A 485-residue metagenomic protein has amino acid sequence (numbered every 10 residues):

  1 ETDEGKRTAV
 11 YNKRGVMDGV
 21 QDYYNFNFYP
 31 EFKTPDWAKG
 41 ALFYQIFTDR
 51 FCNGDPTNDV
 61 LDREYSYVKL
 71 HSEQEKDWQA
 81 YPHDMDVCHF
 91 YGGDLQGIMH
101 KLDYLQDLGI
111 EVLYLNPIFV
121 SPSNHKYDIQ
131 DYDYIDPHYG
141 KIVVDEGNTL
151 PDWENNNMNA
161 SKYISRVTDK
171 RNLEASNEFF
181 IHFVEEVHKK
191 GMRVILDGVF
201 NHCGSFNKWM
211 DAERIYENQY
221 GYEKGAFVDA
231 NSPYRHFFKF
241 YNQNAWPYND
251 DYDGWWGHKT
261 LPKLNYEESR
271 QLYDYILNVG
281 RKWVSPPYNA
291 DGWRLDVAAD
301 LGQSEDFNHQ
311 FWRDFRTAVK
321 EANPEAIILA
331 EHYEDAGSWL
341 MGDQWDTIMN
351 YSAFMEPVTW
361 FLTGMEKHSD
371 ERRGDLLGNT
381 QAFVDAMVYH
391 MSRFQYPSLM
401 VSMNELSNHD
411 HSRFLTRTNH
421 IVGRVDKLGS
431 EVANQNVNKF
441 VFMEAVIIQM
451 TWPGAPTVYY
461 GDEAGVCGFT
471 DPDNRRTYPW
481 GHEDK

Functional and structural regions predicted by a protein language model:
E1-Q45, N53-L70: The feature marks proteins involved in alpha-glucan
E31-D36, M99-E111, V184, Y389-Y396 (+1 more regions): Short amphipathic alpha-helices and their capping/turn segments at secondary-structure boundaries
P35-G40, Q106-L108, V187-K189, G221 (+7 more regions): Extracellular/periplasmic catalytic domains that process cell-envelope and extracellular macromolecules
L42-Y44, L113-L115, V194-L196, W293 (+4 more regions): Hydrophobic faces of well-ordered beta-strands that scaffold small-molecule active sites in alpha/beta enzyme cores
T48-E111, I118-P287, F315, E321 (+2 more regions): Substrate-binding/active-site clefts of carbohydrate-active enzymes
D49-F51, I118-V120, V199-N201, A298-D300 (+3 more regions): Active-site beta-loop-alpha junctions enriched in small/polar residues
F206, D211, G280-R281, W312 (+2 more regions): Conserved alpha/beta catalytic core and glycan-binding cleft of carbohydrate-active enzymes
H482-K485: Aromatic- and carboxylate-lined catalytic core of secreted/periplasmic carbohydrate-active enzymes
